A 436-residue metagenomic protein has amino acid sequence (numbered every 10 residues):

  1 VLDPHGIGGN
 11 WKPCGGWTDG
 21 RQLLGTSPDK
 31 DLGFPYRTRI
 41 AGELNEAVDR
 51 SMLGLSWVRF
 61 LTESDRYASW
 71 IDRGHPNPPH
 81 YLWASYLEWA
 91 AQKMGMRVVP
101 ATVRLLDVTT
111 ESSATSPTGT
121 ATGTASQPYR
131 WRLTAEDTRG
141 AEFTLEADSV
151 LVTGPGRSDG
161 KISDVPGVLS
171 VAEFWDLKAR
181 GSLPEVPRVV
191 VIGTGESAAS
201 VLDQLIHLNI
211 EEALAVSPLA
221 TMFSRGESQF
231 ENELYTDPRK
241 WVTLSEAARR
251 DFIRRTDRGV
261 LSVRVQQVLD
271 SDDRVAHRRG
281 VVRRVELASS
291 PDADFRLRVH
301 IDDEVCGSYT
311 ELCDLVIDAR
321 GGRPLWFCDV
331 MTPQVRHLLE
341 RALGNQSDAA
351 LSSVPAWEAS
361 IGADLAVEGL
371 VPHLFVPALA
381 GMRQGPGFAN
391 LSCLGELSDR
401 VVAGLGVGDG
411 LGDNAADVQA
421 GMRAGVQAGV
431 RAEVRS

Functional and structural regions predicted by a protein language model:
V1-F60, S217-K240: N-terminal FAD cofactor-binding segment of flavoenzymes
L2-G6, W11, Y67-G119, G123-R423 (+1 more regions): Flavin (primarily FAD) cofactor-binding/catalytic cores of flavoenzymes
S27, E43-N45, G425, G429 (+1 more regions): A periodicity- and composition-biased signal for non-globular, repetitive helical segments
A41, T62-D65, A179-R180: Short linear sequence elements within intrinsically disordered, low-complexity coil regions
F60-E63, P76: An N-terminal, globular interaction/scaffold subdomain
